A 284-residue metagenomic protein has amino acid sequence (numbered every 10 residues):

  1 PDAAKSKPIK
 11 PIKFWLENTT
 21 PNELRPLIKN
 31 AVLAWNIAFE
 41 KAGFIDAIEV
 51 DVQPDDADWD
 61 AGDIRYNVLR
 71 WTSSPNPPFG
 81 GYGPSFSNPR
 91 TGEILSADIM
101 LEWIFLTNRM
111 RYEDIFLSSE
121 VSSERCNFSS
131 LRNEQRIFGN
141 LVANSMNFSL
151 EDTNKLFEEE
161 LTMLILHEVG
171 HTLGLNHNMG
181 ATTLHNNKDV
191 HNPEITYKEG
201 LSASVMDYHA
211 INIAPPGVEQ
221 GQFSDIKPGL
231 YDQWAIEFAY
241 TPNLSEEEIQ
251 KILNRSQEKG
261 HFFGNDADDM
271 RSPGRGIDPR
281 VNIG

Functional and structural regions predicted by a protein language model:
P1-D60, R70-W71, M100-E102: Fold-level signature of zinc-dependent metallopeptidase catalytic domains
D2-A4, L117-S122, H185-T196: Low-complexity, polar-biased intrinsically disordered regions enriched in Pro/Ser/Thr/Gly
K7, L16-L24, F79-L175: Active-site-proximal segment of zinc-dependent metalloprotease catalytic domains
P11, Y66, I94-S96, A203: Extracellular structured ligand-interaction cores
A42-F44, I99, D114-L117, S123-F128 (+3 more regions): Short, surface-exposed, polar/charged, turn-prone segments marking secondary-structure boundaries
V52-S74, P78, E159-P215: The catalytic-center signature of Zn2+-dependent metalloproteases
W71-P75, Y82-D98, V205, H209-N212 (+2 more regions): Long, intrinsically disordered, low-complexity Ser/Thr/Pro-rich regulatory/activation regions of nuclear proteins
E151-D152, L156, A181-G284: Conserved catalytic/binding loops enriched for acidic/polar residues
